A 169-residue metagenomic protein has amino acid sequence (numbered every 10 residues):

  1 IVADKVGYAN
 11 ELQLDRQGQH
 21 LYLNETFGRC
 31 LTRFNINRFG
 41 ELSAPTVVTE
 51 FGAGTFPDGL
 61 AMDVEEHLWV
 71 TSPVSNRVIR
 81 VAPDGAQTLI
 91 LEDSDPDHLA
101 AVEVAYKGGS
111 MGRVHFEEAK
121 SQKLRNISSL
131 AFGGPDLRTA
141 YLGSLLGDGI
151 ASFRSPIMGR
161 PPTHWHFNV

Functional and structural regions predicted by a protein language model:
I1, A44-V47, A86-T88: Predominantly a core beta-strand signature of beta-propeller blades across repeat-based propeller domains
I1-H20, E50-W69, S75, L99-A101 (+1 more regions): Beta-rich, blade/repeat-based domains predominating in secreted/periplasmic proteins but also intracellular
Q13-F34, R38, L42: Glycine- and Gly-Pro-enriched alpha-helical subdomains that act as flexible, kink-prone "lid/hinge" or packing modules
T26, I36, P73, P135 (+1 more regions): Short loop/turn segments immediately following the C-termini of beta-strands
R29-T32, N76-I79, D148-A151: Structural signal for beta-propeller blades
F34-E41, P83-L89, D93-D95, R154-H164: Short loop/turn segments immediately following beta-strands, especially the blade-tip and inter-blade linker loops
V78, D84-G108: Internal, charge-rich low-complexity segments
L124-V169: Blade-level signature of beta-propeller repeat domains, shared across WD40, Kelch, NHL, RCC1 and BNR/Asp-box propellers
